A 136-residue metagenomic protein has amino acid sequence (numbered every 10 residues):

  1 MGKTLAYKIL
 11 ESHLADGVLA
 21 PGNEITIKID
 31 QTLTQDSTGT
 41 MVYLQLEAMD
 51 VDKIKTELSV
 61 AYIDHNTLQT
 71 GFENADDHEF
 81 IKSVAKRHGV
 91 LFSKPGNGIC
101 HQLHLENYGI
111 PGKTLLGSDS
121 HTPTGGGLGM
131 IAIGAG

Functional and structural regions predicted by a protein language model:
M1-G136: Fe-S-dependent hydro-lyases/dehydratases of central metabolism
